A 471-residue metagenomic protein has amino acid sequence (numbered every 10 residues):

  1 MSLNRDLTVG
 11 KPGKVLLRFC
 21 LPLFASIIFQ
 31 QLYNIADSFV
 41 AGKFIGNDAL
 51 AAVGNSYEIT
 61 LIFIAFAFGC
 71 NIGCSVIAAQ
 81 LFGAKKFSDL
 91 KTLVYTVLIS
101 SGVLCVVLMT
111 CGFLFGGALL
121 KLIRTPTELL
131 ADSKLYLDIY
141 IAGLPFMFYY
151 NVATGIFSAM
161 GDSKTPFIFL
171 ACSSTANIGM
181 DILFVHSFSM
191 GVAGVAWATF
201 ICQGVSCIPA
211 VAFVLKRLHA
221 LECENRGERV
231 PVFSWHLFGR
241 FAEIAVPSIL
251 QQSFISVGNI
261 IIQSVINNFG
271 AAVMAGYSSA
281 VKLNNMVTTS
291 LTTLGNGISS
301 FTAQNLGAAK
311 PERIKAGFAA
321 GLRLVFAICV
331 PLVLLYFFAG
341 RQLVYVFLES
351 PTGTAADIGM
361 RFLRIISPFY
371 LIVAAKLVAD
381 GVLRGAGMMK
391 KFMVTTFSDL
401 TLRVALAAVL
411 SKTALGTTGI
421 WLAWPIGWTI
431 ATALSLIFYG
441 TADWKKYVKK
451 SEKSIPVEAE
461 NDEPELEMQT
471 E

Functional and structural regions predicted by a protein language model:
M1-C20, A78-G143, S187-V246, T302-F369 (+1 more regions): Short alpha-helical transmembrane segments in multi-pass integral membrane proteins
L7-F44, E58-G73, I77, G102-M109 (+4 more regions): N-terminal transmembrane alpha-helices
R18-D37, I139, Y150, S173 (+5 more regions): Transmembrane helical elements of multi-pass membrane transporters/channels
I28, L32-A51, L120-T127, L183-M190 (+5 more regions): Helix-terminus/linker motif at the lipid-water interface of multi-pass membrane proteins
I45-N47, A51-E58, S133, L137 (+4 more regions): Small-residue hotspots at the loop-to-helix junctions and early N-terminal turns of transmembrane alpha-helices
L50-T110, M147-P166, G276-G340, V373-G387 (+1 more regions): Small-residue-rich hydrophobic transmembrane alpha-helices
I62-A65, N177-D181, S206-V211, M286-T289 (+3 more regions): Hydrophobic transmembrane alpha-helices of multi-pass small-molecule transporters
N71, I139-S158, P166-N177, V195-V211 (+4 more regions): Short runs within selected transmembrane alpha-helices of multi-pass transporters and secretion channels
